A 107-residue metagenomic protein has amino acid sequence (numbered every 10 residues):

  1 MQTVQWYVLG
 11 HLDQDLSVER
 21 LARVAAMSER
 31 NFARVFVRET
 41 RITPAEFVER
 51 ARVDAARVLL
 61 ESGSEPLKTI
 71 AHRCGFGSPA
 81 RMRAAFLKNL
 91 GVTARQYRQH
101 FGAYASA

Functional and structural regions predicted by a protein language model:
W6, D15-R20, M27, V37-P79 (+2 more regions): Terminal helix-turn-helix DNA-binding modules in bacterial transcription factors
Y7, T93-Q96: Conserved beta-strand positions that form and line the central face of beta-propeller blades
V8, F32: Conserved hydrophobic/aromatic pocket- or pore-lining residues that grip, position, or stack substrates in active sites
H11-L12, T43, A94: Short coil turns that delineate tetratricopeptide repeat
N31, A80-R81: Residues in the helix-turn-helix
L90: The catalytic Nudix box helix
